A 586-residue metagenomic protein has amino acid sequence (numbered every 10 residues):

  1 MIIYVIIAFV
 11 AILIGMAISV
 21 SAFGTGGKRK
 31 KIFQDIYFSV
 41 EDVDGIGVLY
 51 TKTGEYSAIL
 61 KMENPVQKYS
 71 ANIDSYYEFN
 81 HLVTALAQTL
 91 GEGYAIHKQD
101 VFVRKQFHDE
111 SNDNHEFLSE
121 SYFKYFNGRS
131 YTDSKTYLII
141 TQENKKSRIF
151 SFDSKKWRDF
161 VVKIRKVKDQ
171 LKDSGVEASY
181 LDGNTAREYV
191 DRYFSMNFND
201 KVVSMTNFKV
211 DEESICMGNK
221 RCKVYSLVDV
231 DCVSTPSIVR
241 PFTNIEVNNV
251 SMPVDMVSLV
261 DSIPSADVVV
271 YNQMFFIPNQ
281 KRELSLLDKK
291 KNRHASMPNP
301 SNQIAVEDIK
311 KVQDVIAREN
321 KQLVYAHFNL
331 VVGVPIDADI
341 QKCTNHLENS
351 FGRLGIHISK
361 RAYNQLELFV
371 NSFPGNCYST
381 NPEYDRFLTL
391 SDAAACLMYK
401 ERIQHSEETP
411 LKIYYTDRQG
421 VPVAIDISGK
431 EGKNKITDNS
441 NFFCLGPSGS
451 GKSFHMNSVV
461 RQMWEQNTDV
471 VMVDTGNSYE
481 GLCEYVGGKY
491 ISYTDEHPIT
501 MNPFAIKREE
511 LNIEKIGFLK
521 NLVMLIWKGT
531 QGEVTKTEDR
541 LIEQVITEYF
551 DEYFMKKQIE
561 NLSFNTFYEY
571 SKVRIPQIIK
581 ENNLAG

Functional and structural regions predicted by a protein language model:
I2-E401: Extended, folded cores of ATP/NTP-driven motor/assembly subunits in large transport and secretion machines
L49, P65, I73, N80-Q88 (+2 more regions): Glycine-rich phosphate-binding loop of nucleotide-binding enzymes
S57-I59, G93-A95, K135-Y137, H327-N329 (+5 more regions): Beta-sheet entry/capping signal
P65-A71, I96-F102, Q106-N112, S119-E120 (+2 more regions): Switch/coupling segment of Walker-type NTPase motor domains
Y77, V161, V324, Q341 (+5 more regions): Conserved structured core elements
Y125-K155, D159, K166, R318-N320 (+2 more regions): Helical/strand "switch-coupling" subdomains that flank nucleotide/phosphate-binding cores, especially in P-loop NTPases
G183-V190, Y363-N371, L482, T537-T547 (+1 more regions): A glycine-rich phosphate-binding loop feature that marks nucleotide/adenosyl-phosphate handling sites
T389, A393-M398, I403-G420: Pre-P-loop entry segment of helicase/translocase ATPase cores
